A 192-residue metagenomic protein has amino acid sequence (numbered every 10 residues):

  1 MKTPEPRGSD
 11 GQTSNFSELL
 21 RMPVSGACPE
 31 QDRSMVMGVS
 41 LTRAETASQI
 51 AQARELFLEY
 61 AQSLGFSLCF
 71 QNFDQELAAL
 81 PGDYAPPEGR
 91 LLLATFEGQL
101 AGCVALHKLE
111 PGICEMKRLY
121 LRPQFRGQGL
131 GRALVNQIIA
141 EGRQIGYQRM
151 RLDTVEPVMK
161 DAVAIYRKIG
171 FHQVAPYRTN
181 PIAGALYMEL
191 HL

Functional and structural regions predicted by a protein language model:
P4, D10-T13: Intrinsically disordered, low-complexity segments enriched in serine/proline and basic residues
R43-K117, R122-Q124, V135-Q137, E141 (+2 more regions): Acetyl-CoA-dependent GNAT
R122-Q128, P157: Active-site acidic-Proline motif in GNAT/NAT acetyltransferases
G142-T154: Conserved GNAT acetyl-CoA-binding A-motif
L152-A162, T179-A183: Conserved beta-strand-loop-alpha-helix junction that forms the acyl-donor binding cleft
Y166, F171: Conserved active-site tyrosine of GNAT-family acetyltransferases
G184-L192: Terminal substrate-recognition subdomain of acyl/acetyltransferases
